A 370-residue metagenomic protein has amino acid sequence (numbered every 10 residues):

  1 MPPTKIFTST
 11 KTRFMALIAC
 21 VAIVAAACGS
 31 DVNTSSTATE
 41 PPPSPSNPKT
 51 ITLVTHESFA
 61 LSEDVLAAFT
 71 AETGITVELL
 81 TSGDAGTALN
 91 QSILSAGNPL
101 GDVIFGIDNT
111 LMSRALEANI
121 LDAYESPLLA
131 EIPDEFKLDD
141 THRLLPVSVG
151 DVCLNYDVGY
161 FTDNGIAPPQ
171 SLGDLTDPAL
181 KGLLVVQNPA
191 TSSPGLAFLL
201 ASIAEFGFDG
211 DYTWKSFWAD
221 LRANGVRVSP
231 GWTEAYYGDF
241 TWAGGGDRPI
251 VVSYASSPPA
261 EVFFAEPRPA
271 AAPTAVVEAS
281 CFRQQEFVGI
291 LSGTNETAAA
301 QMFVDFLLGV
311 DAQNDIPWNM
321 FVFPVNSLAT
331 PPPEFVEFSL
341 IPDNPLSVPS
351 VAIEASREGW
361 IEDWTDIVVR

Functional and structural regions predicted by a protein language model:
M1-T50: Short, low-complexity disordered leader/linker segments with a strong preference for bacterial N-terminal type II
C28-G29, A38-R114, R370: Early extracytoplasmic/lumenal segment of secretory-pathway proteins
P99-I104, D122-V158, G173, G182-P189: A structural signal for short loop-to-beta-strand junctions that line the ligand-binding cleft of periplasmic/secreted
N109-I120, D139-A167, G195-E205, R283-G289: Periplasmic solute-binding protein
L121-A130, L144-L145, G173-T176, A255 (+2 more regions): Short beta-strand->loop
P194-A279: Ligand-binding pocket segment of bilobal, Venus flytrap-like solute-binding proteins
F282, L291-S347: Mature extracytoplasmic/periplasmic domains
P333-R370: Extracellular/periplasmic bilobal clamshell ligand-binding domains
